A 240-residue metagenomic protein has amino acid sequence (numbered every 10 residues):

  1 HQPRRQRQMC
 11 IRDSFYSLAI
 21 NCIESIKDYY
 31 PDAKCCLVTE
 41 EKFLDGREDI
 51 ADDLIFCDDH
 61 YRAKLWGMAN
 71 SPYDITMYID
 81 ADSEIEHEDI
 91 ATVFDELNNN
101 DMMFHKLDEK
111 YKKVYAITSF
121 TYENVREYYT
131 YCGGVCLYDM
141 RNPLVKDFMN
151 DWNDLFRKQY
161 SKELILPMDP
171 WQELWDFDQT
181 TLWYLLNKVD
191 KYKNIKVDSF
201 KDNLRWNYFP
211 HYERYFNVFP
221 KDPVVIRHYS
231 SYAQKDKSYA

Functional and structural regions predicted by a protein language model:
H1-I11: Single conserved hydrophobic/aromatic residue that forms the stacking wall/gate of nucleotide- or nucleobase-binding
R4, L37, D49-A51, I85 (+2 more regions): A glycosyltransferase accessory/donor-loop signature
R12-A19: A short, glycine/small-residue-rich beta-strand->loop->alpha-helix junction that serves as a flexible
N21, S25-A33: Short, acidic, metal-binding catalytic loop of nucleotide-sugar glycosyltransferases
P31-E41, L54, F104: Short, hydrophobic beta-strand segments that form beta-sheet elements in well-ordered domains
E40-S71: Active-site-proximal specificity loops/subdomain of glycosyltransferases
Y61-Y115: GT-A fold catalytic core of metal-dependent nucleotide-sugar glycosyltransferases, centered on the diacidic
V93-K158: Conserved catalytic core of nucleotide-sugar-dependent glycosyltransferases
